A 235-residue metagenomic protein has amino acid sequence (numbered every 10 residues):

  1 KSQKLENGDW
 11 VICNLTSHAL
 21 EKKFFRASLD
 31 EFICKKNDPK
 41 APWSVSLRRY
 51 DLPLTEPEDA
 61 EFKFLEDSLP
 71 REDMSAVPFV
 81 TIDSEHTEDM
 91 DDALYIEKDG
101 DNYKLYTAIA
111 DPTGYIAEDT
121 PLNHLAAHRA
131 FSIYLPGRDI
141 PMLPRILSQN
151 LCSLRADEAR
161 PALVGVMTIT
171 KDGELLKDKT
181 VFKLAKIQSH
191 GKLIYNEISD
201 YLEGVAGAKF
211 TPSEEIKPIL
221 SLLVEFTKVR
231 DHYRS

Functional and structural regions predicted by a protein language model:
S2-I12: Short nucleic-acid-contacting surface segments enriched for D/E, G, S/T with interspersed K/R
S2-Q3, E31-K35, F182-H190: A short, sequence-level motif marking secondary-structure junctions
D9-V11, L54, K63-E66: Long, charged N-terminal accessory/stalk domains
C13, A27-S28, V80: Small-residue-enriched segments and motifs
S17-A19, V45-R49, E58-S235: Electropositive polyanion-binding surfaces
A19-S44: OB-fold/S1-family single-stranded nucleic acid-binding modules
